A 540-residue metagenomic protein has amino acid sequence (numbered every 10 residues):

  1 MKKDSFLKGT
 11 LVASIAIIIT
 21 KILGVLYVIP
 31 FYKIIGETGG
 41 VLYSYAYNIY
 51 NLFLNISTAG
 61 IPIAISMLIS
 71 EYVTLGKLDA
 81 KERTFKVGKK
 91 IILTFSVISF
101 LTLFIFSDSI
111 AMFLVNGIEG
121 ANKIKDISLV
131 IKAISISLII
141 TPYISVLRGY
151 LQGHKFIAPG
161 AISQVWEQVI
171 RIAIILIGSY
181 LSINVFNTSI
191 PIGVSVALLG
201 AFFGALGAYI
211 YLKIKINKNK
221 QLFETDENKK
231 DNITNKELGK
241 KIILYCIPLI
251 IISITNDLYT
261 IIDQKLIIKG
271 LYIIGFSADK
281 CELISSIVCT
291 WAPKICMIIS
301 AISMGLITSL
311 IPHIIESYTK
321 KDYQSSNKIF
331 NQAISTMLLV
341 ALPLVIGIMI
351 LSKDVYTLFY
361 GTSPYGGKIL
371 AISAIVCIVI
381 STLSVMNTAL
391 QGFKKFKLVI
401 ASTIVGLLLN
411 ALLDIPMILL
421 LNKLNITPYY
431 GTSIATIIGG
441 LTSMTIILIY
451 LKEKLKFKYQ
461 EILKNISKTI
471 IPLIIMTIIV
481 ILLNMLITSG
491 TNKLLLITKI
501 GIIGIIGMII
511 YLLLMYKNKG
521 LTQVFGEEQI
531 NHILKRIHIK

Functional and structural regions predicted by a protein language model:
M1-L26, D79, R83, K230-N256 (+2 more regions): N-terminal membrane topogenesis motif
S5-E71, F100, F104, I247-K269: Signature of the first transmembrane helix
E71-K89, I284-I378: Specific pore-lining/lateral-gate transmembrane helices of multi-pass inner-membrane transport and insertion machines
F100-S128, N184, V345-G361, I418-N422 (+1 more regions): Short membrane-interface helical motifs at transmembrane helix boundaries in multi-pass membrane transporters
I118-V146, L198, T362-M386: Alpha-helical transmembrane segments of multi-pass membrane proteins
I140-S163, C377-V405, I426: Membrane-interface junctions at transmembrane-helix termini in multi-pass inner-membrane proteins
A158, V169-Y209, K397, L407-T445 (+2 more regions): Membrane-interface helix-loop junctions in multi-pass transport and translocation proteins
I481-K540: Membrane-proximal transmembrane or re-entrant/amphipathic helices at the cytosolic face
